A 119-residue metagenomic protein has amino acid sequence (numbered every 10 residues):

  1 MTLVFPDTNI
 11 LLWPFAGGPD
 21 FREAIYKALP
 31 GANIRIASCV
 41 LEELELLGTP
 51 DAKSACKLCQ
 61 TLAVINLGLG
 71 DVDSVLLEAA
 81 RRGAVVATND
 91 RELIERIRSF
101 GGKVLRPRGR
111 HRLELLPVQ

Functional and structural regions predicted by a protein language model:
M1-G18: Metal-dependent nucleic-acid phosphoesterase active-site entry motif
M1-L3, G31, G83: A general structural motif
L3, A24, L113-L115: Hydrophobic transmembrane signal anchors and adjacent membrane-proximal interface regions, especially in viral
P6-T8, I25-L29, E45: Short charge-dense sequence patches
A16-V40: A short alpha/beta connector and helix-capping loop motif
R35-Q119: Nuclease catalytic cores that cleave nucleic-acid phosphodiester bonds, predominantly acidic two-metal-ion
